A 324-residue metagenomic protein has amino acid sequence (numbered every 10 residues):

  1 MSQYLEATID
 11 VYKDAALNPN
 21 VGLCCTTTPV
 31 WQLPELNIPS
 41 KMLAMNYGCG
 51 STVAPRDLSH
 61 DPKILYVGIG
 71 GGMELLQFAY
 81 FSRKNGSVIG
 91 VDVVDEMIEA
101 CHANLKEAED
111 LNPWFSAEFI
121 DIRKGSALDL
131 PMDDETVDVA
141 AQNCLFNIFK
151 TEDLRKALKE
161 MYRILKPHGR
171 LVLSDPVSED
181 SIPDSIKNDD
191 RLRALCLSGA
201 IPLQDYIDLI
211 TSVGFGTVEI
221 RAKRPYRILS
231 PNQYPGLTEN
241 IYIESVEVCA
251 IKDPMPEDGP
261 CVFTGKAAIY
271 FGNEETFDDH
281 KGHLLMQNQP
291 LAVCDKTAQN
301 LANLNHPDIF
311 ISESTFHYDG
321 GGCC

Functional and structural regions predicted by a protein language model:
C25-K63, E74-F81: Conserved alpha-helix/loop element of class I SAM-dependent methyltransferases that forms part of the SAM/SAH-binding
H60-D129: Class I SAM-dependent methyltransferase SAM/SAH-binding core
L128-A140: A short acidic, Gly/Pro-enriched loop at the edge of an enzyme's catalytic core that lines a small-molecule cofactor
D138-E152: A short SAM/SAH-binding and catalytic strip from SAM-dependent methyltransferases
R155-R170: A short glycine-rich, Lys/Arg-flanked "PGG" loop and its adjoining helix->strand segment in the class I
P176-L197: Short, glycine-/aromatic-enriched active-site segment of Class I SAM-dependent methyltransferases
S198-G214, I220: Short alpha-helix
V213, E219-P225, L229-C324: C-terminal lobe and adjacent flexible extensions of AdoMet/dcAdoMet transferase-like proteins
